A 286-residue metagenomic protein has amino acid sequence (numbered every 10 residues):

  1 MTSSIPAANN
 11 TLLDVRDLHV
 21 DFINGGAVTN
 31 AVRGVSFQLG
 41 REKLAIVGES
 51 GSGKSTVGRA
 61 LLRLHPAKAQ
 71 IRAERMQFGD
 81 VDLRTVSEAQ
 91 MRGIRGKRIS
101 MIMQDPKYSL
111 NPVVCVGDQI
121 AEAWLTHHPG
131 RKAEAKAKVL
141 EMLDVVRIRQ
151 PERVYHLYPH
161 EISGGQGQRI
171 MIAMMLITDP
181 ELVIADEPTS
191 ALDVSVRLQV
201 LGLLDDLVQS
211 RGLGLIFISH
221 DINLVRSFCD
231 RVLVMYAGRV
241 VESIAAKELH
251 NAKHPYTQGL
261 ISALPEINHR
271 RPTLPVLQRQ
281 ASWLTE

Functional and structural regions predicted by a protein language model:
P6-T11, V28, K43, E152-R153 (+1 more regions): Short catalytic/signature loops enriched in Gly
L83-S100, D118, T126, E248-A252: ABC ATPase NBD coupling module
I120, I172, V183, V196 (+1 more regions): Hydrophobic anchor residue at the start of the ABC signature
L157-I162, Q166: Conserved ABC ATPase signature
I177-E181: A short, proline-enriched helix->beta-strand linker immediately N-terminal to the Walker B motif in ABC-type P-loop
V225-S227: A short, surface-exposed alpha-helical micro-motif characterized by mixed small hydrophobic and charged/polar residues
